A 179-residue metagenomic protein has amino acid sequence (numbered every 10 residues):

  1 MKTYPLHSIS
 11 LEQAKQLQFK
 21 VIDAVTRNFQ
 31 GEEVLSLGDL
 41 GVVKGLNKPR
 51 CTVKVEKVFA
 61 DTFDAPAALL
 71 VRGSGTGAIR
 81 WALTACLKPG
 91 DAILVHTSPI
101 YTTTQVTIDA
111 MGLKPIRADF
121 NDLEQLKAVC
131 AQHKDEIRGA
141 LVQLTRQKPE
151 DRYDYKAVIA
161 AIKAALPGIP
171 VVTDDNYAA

Functional and structural regions predicted by a protein language model:
M1-E32: N-terminal glycine-rich, Lys/His-bearing helix-loop that initiates the first secondary-structure elements of many
V25-G77, S98: Conserved N-terminal alpha-helix of the aminotransferase class I/II PLP-enzyme fold
D61-T62, L83-K88: Glycine-rich helix-loop-beta junction characteristic of Rossmann-like nucleotide cofactor-binding loops
L69-R72, V95-H96, R117, V142 (+1 more regions): General beta-strand structural signal in soluble alpha/beta enzymes
L87-I100: Conserved PLP-anchoring active-site segment centered on the Schiff-base-forming lysine
T103-K114: Active-site-proximal loop->helix
P115-N121: Short acidic-hydrophobic, aromatic-tinged amphipathic segments that line or gate anion-handling sites
D122-A179: Active-site phosphate-binding strand-loop segment of PLP-dependent enzymes
